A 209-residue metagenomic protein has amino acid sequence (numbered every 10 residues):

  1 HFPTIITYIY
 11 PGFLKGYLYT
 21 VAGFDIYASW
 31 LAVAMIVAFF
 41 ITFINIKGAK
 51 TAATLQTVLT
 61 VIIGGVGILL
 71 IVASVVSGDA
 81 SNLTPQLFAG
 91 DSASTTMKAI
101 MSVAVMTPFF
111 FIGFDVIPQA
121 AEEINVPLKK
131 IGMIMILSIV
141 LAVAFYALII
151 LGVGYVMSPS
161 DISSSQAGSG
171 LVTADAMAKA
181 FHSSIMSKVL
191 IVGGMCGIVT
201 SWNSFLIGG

Functional and structural regions predicted by a protein language model:
H1-A38, F43, M195-G209: Hydrophobic transmembrane alpha-helices that form the core helical bundles of multi-pass secondary transporters
P3-F13, I134-N203: TM-loop-TM module centered on a large, flexible mid-protein loop between adjacent transmembrane helices in multi-pass
P3-I5, V61-F88, L151-P159: Hydrophobic alpha-helical segments and their helix-loop junctions in multi-pass secondary transporters
G12-A22, G78-G90, I162-S163: Membrane-interface helix termini and inter-helical loops of multi-pass transporters
A28-L31, D91-K98, K179-V189: Membrane-interfacial loop-to-helix junctions in multi-pass transporters
S29-A80, M135-V140: Membrane-interface loop-to-helix entry segments
K47-T57, I112-F145: Hydrophobic, small-residue-rich membrane helices and short re-entrant helix-turn-helix hairpins that build
F114-A121, L148, V199-G209: Membrane-embedded alpha-helices of multi-pass transport/permease systems
